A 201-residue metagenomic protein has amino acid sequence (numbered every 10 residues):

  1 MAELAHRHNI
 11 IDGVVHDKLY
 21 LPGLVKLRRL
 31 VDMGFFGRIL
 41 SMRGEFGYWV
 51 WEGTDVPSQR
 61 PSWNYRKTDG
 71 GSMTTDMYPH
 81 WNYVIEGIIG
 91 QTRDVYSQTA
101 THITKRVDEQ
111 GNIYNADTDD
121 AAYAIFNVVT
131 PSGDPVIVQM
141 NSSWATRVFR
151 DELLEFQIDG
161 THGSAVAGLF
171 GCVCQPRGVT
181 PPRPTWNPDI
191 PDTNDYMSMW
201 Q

Functional and structural regions predicted by a protein language model:
M1-I11: Rossmann-fold NAD(P)-binding glycine/threonine-rich loop
I10-I11, K18-A116: Predominantly a Rossmann-like dinucleotide-binding segment in NAD(P)-dependent oxidoreductases
H16-D17, W144: Short loop or secondary-structure boundary microenvironments that flank and position key functional residues
F46-V50, Q175, P182-P188: Short, charged low-complexity linear motifs
D76-R177: Contiguous beta-strand/loop segments that form the cofactor/metal-binding neighborhood of enzyme cores
V148, F156, T161, V166 (+1 more regions): C-terminal helical cap and adjacent loop that interface with cofactors, partners, or active-site loops
